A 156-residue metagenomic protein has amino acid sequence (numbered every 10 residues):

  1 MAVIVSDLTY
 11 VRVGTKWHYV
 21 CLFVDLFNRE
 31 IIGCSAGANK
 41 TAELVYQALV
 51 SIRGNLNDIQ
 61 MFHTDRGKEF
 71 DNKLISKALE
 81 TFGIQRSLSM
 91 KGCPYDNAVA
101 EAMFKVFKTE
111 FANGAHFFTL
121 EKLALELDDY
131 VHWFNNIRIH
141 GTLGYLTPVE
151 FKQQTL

Functional and structural regions predicted by a protein language model:
M1-L156: Charged DNA-binding/catalytic regions of mobile-element recombinases
